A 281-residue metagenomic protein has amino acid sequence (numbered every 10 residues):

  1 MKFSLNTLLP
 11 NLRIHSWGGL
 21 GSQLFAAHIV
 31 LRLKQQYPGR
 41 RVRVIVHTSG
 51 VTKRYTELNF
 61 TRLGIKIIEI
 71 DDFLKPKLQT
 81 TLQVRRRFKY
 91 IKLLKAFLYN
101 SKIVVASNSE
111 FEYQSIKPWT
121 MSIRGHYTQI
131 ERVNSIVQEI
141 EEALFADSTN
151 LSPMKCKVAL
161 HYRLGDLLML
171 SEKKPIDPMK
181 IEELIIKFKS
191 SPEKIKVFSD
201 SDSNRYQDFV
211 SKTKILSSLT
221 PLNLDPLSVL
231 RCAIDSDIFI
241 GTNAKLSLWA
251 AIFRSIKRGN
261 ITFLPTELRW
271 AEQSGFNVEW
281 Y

Functional and structural regions predicted by a protein language model:
F3-G18: Nucleotide-activated donor-dependent transferases that construct or modify glycoconjugates
L8, T56-P192: Secretory-pathway luminal glycosyltransferase catalytic domains
R13, R43, A159, K194-K196: A structural signal for isolated positions on well-ordered beta-strands in alpha/beta enzyme cores
H15-F25, V51-K53, M169-P175: A short, glycine/small-residue-rich beta-strand->loop->alpha-helix junction that serves as a flexible
S16-G19, T48-G50, L164-D166, S199-S201: Short, flexible loop/turn elements at secondary-structure junctions
L20, F188-G275: Donor-binding and catalytic core of enzymes assembling or modifying cell-surface/extracellular glycoconjugates
Q23-L33: Short amphipathic alpha-helix
R40-V51: A short beta-strand-loop structural module common to alpha/beta enzyme folds
